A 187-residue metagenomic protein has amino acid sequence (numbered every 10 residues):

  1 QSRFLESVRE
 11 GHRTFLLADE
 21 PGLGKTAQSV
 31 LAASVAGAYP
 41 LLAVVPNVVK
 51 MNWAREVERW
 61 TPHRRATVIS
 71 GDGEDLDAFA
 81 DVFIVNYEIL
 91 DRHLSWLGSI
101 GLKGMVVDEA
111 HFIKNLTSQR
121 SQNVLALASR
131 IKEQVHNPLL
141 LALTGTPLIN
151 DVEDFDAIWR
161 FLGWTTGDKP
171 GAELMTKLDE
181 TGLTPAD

Functional and structural regions predicted by a protein language model:
Q1-A18: Conserved pre-motif I regulatory segment
V8, E20, A32-A36, W53 (+2 more regions): Hydrophobic residues on the short alpha-helix immediately C-terminal to a glycine-rich phosphate/catalytic loop
F15-A18, L42, L141: Short hydrophobic/aromatic beta-strand immediately N-terminal to the Walker A/P-loop
G22, E88-D91, A110-T117, P147: Catalytic acidic motif of RecA-like/P-loop NTPases
T26-Q28, A38-W60, I149-D154: Conserved Walker A/P-loop ATP-binding site and its immediately adjacent core in helicase/helicase-like ATPase domains
A38-Y39, G104, F112, S121-D187: Conserved P-loop NTPase motor "coupling/switch" region that bridges the ATPase
V48-D72, L162-T166: Conserved helix-turn-beta segment of the N-terminal RecA-like "Helicase ATP-binding" lobe in SF1/SF2 helicases
D72-G104: Conserved helix/coil segment N-terminal to the catalytic DExD/H
